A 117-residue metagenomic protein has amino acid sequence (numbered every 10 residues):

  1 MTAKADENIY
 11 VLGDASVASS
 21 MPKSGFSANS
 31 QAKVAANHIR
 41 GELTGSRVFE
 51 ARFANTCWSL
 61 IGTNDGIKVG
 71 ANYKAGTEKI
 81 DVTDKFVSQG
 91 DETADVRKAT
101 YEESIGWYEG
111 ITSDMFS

Functional and structural regions predicted by a protein language model:
M1-T2, F49: Short secondary-structure boundary/capping segments
T2-M21: Short FAD-binding loop at a beta-strand-to-alpha-helix junction that anchors the flavin cofactor in diverse
E7-N8, N55, D84: A generic secondary-structure signal marking the coil-to-beta-strand transition
A15-N55, S59-I61, V69-G70: A conserved FAD-binding loop/helix module that cradles the flavin
L43-T63, Q89-G106: Short secondary-structure transition/capping segments
K68-S117: C-terminal auxiliary extensions adjacent to catalytic cores
